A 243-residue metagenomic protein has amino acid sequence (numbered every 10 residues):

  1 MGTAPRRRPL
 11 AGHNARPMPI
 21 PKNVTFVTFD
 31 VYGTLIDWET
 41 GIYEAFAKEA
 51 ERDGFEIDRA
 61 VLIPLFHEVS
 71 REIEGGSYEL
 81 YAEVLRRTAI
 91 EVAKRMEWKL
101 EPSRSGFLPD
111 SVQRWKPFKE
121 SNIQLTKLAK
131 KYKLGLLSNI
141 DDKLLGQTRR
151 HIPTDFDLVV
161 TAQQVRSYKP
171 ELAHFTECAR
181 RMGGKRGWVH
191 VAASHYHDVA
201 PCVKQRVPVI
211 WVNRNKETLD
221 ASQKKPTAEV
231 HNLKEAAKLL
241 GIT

Functional and structural regions predicted by a protein language model:
M1, P17-M18: Initiator methionine at the very start of the polypeptide chain
G2-R8: Intrinsic, low-complexity polybasic segments
L10-P17: Short, Lys/Arg-enriched N-terminal segments with co-localized hydrophobic residues within the first ~10-30 amino acids
M18-V27, T126, Y132-T243: Asp-based, Mg2+/Mn2+-dependent phosphohydrolase catalytic module
I20-K119, D141, L145: N-terminal helical cap/lid subdomain that shapes the substrate entry/recognition surface in HAD-like hydrolases
K48, E91, I123-T126, A200: Surface-exposed charge patches
G54, E97, K131-Y132, R206: Glycine-centered loop/turn motif at secondary-structure junctions
E83-T88, I123, A173, H231: Generic recognition of short, well-ordered alpha-helical interface segments
